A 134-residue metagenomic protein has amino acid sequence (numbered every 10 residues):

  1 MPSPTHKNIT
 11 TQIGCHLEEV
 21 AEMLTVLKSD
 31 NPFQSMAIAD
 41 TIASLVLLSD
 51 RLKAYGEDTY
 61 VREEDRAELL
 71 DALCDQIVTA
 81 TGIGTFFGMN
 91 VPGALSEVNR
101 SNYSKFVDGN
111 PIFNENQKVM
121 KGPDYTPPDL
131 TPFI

Functional and structural regions predicted by a protein language model:
M1-L73, I77-I134: Flexible "arm" and connector segments at domain edges
